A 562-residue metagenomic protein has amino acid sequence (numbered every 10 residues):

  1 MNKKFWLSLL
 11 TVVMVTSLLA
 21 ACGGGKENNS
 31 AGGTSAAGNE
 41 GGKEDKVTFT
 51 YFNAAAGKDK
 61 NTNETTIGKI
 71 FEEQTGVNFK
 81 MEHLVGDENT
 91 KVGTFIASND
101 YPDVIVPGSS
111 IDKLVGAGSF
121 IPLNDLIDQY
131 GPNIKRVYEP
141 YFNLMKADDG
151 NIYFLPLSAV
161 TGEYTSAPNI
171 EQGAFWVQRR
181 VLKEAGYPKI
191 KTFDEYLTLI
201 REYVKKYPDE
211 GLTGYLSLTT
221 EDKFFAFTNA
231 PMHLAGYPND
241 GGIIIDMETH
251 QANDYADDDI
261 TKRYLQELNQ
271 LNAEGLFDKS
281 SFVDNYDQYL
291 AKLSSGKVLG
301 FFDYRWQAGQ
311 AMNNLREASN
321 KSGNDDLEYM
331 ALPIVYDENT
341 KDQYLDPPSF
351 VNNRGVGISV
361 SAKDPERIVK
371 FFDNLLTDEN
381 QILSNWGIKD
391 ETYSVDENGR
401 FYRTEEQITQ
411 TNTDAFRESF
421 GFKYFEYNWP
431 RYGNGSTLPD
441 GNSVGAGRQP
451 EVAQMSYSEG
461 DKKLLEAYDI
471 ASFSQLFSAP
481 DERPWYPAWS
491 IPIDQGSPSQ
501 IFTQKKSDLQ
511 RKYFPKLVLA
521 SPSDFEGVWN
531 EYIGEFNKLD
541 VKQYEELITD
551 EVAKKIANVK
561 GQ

Functional and structural regions predicted by a protein language model:
N2-S8, G23-E195, Y207, P238-I244 (+2 more regions): Conserved N-terminal structural module of periplasmic/extracytoplasmic solute-binding proteins
F5-M14, R367: Sec-dependent signal peptide hydrophobic core
S17-A21: C-terminal motif of bacterial Sec signal peptides marking the signal peptidase cleavage site
A55-T62, T161, N169-W176, K183-K189 (+2 more regions): Extracytoplasmic/periplasmic substrate-binding proteins
P102-V106, L299-Y304: Paired acidic/hydrophobic, glycine-rich loop segments that form the ligand-binding mouth/hinge of periplasmic-binding
S119-K146, I200-Y203, G211-H250, G300-N320 (+1 more regions): Carboxylate/His-rich catalytic cores and anion/metal-binding grooves
N151, P156-F225, D246-F301, V356-N398: Helix-loop-helix "hinge/cap" segment bordering the ligand-binding cleft or interdomain interface
L383-P515: Conserved small-residue motifs centered on glycine
